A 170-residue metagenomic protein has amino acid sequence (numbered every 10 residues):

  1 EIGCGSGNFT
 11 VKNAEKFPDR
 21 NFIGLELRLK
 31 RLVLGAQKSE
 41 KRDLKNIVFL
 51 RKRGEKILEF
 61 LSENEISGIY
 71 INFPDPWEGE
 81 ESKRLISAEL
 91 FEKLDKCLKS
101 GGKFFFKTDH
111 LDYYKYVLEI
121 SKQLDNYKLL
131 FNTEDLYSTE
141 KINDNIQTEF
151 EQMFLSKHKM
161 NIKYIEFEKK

Functional and structural regions predicted by a protein language model:
G3-G7: Class I SAM-dependent methyltransferase "Motif I" SAM/SAH-binding loop
N21-E26: Conserved SAM-binding motif I beta-strand of class I
K30-V33, Y114: Short alpha-helix immediately C-terminal to the canonical SAM-binding loop
Q37-E63: S-adenosyl-L-methionine
I86-S100: A short glycine-rich, Lys/Arg-flanked "PGG" loop and its adjoining helix->strand segment in the class I
G101-T108: Conserved beta-strand signature within the Rossmann-like core of class I S-adenosyl-L-methionine
L124-K170: Class I S-adenosyl-L-methionine
